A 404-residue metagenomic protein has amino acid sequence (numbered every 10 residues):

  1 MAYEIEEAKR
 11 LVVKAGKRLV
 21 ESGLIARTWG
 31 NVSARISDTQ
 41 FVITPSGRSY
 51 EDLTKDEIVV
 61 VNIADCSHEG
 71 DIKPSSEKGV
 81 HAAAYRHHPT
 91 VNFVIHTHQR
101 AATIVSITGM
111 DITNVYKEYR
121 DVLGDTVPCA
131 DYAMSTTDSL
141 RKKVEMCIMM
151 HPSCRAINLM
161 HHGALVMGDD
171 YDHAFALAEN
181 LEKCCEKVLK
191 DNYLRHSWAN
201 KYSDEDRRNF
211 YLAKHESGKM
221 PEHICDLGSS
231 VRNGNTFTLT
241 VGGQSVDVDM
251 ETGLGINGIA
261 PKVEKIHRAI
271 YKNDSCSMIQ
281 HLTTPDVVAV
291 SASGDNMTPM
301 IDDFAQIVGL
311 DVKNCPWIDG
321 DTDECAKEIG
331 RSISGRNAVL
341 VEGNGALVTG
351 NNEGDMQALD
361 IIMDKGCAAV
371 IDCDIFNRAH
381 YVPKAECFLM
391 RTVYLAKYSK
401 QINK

Functional and structural regions predicted by a protein language model:
M1-K404: Glycine-rich flexible loops
